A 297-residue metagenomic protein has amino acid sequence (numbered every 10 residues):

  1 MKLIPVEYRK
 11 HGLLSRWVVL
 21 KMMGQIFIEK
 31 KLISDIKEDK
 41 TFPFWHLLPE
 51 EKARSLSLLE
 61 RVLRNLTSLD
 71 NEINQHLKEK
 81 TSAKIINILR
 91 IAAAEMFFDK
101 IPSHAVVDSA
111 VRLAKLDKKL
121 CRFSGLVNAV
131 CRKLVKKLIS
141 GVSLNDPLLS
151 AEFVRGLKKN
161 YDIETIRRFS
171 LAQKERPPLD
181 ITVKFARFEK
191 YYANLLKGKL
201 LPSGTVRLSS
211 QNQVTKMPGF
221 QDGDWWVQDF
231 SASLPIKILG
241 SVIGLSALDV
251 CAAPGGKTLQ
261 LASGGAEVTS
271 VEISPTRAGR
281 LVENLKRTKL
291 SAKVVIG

Functional and structural regions predicted by a protein language model:
M1-G297: S-adenosylmethionine
